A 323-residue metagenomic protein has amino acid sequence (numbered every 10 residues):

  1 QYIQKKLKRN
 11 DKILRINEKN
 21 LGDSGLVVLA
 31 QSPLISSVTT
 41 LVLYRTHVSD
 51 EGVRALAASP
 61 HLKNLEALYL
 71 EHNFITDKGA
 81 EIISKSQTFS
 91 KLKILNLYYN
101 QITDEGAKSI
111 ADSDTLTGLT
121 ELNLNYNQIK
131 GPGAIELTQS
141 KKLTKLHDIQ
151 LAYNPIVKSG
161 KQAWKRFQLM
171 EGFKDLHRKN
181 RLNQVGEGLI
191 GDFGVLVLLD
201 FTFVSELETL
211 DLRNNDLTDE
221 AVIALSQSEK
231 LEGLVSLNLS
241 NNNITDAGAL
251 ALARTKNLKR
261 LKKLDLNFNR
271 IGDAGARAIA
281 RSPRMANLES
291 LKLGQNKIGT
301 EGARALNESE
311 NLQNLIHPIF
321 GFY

Functional and structural regions predicted by a protein language model:
Y2-R54, H177-V222: LRR N-terminal entry segment and analogous cap-like coil->beta motifs
Y2-R9, V28-S36, A55-K63, I82-S90 (+8 more regions): Leucine-rich repeat
L14-I16, T39-L43, L65-L70, L92-L97 (+8 more regions): Conserved hydrophobic beta-strand positions in leucine-rich repeat
L21, T40, E66, I75 (+11 more regions): Threonine-centered tandem repeat motifs in low-complexity domains
V48, R54-S109, N123-Y126, N242-I244 (+3 more regions): A generic tandem-repeat structural signature
E121-F173, A286-Y323: Leucine-rich solenoid repeat scaffolds
